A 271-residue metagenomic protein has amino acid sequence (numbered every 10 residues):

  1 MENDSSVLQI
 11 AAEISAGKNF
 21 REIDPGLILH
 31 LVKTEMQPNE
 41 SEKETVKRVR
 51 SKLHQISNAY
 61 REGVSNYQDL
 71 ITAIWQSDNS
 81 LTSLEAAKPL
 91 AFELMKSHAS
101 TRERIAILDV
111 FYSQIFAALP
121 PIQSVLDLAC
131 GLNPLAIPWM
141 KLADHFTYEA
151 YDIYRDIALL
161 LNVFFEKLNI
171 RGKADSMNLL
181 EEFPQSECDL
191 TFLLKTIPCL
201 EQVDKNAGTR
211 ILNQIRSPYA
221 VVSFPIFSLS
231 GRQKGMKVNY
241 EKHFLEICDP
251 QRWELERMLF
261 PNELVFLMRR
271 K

Functional and structural regions predicted by a protein language model:
M36-A118: Class I SAM-dependent methyltransferase Rossmann-like catalytic core, especially the SAM/SAH-binding loop
P121-N133: Conserved class I S-adenosyl-L-methionine
G131-D144: Conserved SAM-binding loop of SAM-dependent methyltransferases across substrates and taxa, primarily the Class I
T147-D152: Conserved SAM-binding motif I beta-strand of class I
D156-L194, L200: S-adenosyl-L-methionine
C199-L212: A short, conserved alpha-helix within the catalytic core of class I
S217-L229: Conserved beta-strand signature within the Rossmann-like core of class I S-adenosyl-L-methionine
K237-K271: Class I S-adenosyl-L-methionine
